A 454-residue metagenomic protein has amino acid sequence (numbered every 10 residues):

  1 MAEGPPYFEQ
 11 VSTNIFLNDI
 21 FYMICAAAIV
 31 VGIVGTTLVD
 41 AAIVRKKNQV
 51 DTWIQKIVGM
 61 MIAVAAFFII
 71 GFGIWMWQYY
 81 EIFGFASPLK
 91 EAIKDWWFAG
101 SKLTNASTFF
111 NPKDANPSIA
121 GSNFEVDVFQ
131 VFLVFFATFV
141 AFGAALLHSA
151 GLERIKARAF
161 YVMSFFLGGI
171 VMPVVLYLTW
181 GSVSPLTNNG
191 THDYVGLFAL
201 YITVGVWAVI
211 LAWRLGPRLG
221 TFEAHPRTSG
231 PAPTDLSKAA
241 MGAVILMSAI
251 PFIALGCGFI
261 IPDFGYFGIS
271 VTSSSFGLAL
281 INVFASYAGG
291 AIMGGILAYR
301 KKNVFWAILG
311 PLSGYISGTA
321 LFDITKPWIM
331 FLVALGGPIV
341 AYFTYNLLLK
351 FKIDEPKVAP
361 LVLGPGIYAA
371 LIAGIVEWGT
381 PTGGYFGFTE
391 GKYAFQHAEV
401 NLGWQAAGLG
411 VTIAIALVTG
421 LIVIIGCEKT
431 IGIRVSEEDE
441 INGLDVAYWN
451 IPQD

Functional and structural regions predicted by a protein language model:
A2-D454: Glycine- and aromatic-enriched membrane alpha-helices
